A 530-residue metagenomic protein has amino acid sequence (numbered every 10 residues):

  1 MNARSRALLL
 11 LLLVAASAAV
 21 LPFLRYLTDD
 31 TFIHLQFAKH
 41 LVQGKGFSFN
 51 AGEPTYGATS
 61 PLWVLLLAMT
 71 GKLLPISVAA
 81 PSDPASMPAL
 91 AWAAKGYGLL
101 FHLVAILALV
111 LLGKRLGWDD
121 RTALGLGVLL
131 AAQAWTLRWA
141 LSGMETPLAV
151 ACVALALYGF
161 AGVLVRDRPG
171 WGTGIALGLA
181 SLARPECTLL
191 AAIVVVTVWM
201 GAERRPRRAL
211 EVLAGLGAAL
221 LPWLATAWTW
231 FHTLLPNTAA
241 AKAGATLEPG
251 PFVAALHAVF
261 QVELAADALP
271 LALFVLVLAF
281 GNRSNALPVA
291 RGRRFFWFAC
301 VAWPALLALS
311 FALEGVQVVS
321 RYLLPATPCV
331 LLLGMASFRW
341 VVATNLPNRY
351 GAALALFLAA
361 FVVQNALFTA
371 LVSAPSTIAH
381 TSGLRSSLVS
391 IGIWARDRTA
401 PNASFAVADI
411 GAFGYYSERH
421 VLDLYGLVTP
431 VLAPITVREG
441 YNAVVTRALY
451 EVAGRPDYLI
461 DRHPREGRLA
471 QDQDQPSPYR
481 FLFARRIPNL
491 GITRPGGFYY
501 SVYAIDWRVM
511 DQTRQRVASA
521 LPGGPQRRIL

Functional and structural regions predicted by a protein language model:
A3-A7, V78-A89, V104-A132, V150-A151 (+3 more regions): Transmembrane-helix signature of polytopic, membrane-embedded enzymes that assemble or transfer cell-envelope glycans
R6-V14, R121-V128, A192, L213-L221 (+4 more regions): Signature aromatic-anchored transmembrane alpha helix within multi-pass, membrane-resident enzymes that catalyze glycan
A16-V20, L126-A131, A154, G170-R184 (+3 more regions): Membrane-interface alpha helices of multi-pass inner-membrane proteins
F23, L27, I33, F37-K39 (+6 more regions): Membrane-lumen/periplasm interface segments of specific transmembrane helices in polyprenyl phosphate-linked
T59, W63, L67-L74, A85-P88 (+6 more regions): Transmembrane alpha-helices of multi-pass, membrane-embedded glycan-processing enzymes that use lipid-linked
A108-L111, V128-L129, L148-V165, G172-L177 (+2 more regions): Specific aromatic-rich, kink-prone transmembrane helix
A140, A183-P185, L189, D267-P270 (+2 more regions): Hydrophobic/aromatic-rich transmembrane helices and adjacent perimembrane loops
F357-G414, H420-P464, Y479-L530: Membrane-embedded, lumen/periplasm-facing catalytic core of multi-pass transferases that use lipid-linked donors
